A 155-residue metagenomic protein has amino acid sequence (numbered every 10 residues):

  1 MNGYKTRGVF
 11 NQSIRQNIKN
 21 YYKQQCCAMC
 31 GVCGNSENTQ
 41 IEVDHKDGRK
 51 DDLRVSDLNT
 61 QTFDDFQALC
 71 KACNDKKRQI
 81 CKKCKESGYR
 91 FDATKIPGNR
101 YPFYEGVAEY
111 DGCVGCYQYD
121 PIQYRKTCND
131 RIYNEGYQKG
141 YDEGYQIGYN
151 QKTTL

Functional and structural regions predicted by a protein language model:
M1-N35, R49-D64: Short, charged surface segments at domain edges that flank catalytic/cofactor-binding sites
C27, G31-G34, N74, K85 (+1 more regions): Cys/His-coordinated zinc-binding microdomains
S36-I41, K76-Q79, I122: Short, non-ligating residues that shape and space the ligands of small metal-coordination modules and catalytic
D44-L53, K85-T94: Short cysteine/histidine-rich metal-coordination sites, predominantly Zn2+-binding motifs
S56-N74, G98-P121: Short Fe-S-cluster ligation motifs
F63-D92: Short Cys/His-centered divalent metal-binding micro-motifs
I80-G88, G106-R131: Cysteine-cluster motifs in flexible loop/terminal segments that predominantly coordinate metals
Q138-L155: Intrinsic-disorder/low-complexity detector
